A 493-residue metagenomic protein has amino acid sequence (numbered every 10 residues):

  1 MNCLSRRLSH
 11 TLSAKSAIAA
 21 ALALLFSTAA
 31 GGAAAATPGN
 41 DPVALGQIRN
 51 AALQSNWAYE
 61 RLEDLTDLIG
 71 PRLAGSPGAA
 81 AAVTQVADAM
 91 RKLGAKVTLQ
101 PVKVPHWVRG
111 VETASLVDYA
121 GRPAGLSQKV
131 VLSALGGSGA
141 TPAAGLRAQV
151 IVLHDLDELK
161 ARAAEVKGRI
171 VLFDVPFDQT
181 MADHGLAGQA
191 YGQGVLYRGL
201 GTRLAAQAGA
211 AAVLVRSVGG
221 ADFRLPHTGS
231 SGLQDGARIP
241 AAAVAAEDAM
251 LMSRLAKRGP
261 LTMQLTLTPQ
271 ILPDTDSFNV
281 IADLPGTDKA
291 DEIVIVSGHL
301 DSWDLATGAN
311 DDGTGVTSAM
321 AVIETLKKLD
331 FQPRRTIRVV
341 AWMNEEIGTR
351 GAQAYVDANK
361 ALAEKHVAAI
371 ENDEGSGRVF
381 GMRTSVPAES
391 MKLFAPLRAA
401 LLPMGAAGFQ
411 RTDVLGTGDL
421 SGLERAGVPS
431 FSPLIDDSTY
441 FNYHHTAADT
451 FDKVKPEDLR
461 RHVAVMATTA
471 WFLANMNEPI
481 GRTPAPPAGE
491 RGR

Functional and structural regions predicted by a protein language model:
K15-A29: Bacterial N-terminal signal peptides
T37-A44, E63, D67-D183: Noncatalytic luminal/extracellular "stalk/propeptide" segments of secretory-pathway proteins
G39-S76, V102, L225-L233, D301 (+2 more regions): N-terminal capping segment at the start of a domain
V43-A44, Y119, K129-A164, S231-A309 (+2 more regions): Soluble metallo-hydrolase cores and metallopeptidase-like ectodomains found primarily in the secretory/periplasmic
L45-L53, D67-P77, A148-L156, A161 (+8 more regions): Second-shell loop/turn segments in exported
L53, R91, G121, A143 (+7 more regions): Metal-dependent peptidase/peptidase-like ectodomains
M90, Y197-R198, A205, V280 (+3 more regions): Alpha-helical metal-binding/catalytic segments enriched in His/Glu/Asp
A206, A212, R216-S217, Q234 (+2 more regions): Active-site-adjacent substrate-binding region of metalloamidase/peptidase-like peptide-processing proteins
